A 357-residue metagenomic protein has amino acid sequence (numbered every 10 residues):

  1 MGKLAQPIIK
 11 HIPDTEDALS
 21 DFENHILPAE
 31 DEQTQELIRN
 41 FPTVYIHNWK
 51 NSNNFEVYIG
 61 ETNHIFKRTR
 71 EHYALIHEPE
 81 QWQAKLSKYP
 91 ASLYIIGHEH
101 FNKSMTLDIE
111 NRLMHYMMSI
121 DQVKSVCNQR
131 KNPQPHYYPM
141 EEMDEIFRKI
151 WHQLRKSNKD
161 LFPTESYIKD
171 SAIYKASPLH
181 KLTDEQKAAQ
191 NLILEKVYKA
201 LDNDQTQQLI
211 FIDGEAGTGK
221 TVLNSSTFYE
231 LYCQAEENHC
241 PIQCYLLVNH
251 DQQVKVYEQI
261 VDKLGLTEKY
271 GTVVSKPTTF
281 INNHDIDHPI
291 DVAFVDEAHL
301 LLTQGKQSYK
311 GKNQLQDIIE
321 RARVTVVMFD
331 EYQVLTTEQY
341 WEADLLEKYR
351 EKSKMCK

Functional and structural regions predicted by a protein language model:
M1-K67, E71, S104: GIY-YIG nuclease catalytic motif and its immediate N-terminal context
I65-R112: Conserved short loop/helix modules at catalytic or binding sites in compact beta-alpha or helix-hairpin-helix contexts
H77, D251-V273: Conserved helix-turn-beta segment of the N-terminal RecA-like "Helicase ATP-binding" lobe in SF1/SF2 helicases
E80-I96, S125-H136, G271-T279, K357: Conserved beta-strand -> loop -> alpha-helix junction used to position metal-binding or nucleic-acid-contacting
H98-T106, H180, Y332-Q339: Acidic, metal-coordinating catalytic cores used for nucleic-acid/nucleotide bond scission and strand-transfer chemistry
L107-E110, S119-I210: ATP-dependent helicase/translocase motor core
T183-D184, Q190, L194-N203, D213-T218 (+5 more regions): Conserved helicase motor core of SF1/SF2 NTP-dependent helicases
K263, I281-I290: Conserved motor-coupling elements within RecA-like helicase/translocase cores
